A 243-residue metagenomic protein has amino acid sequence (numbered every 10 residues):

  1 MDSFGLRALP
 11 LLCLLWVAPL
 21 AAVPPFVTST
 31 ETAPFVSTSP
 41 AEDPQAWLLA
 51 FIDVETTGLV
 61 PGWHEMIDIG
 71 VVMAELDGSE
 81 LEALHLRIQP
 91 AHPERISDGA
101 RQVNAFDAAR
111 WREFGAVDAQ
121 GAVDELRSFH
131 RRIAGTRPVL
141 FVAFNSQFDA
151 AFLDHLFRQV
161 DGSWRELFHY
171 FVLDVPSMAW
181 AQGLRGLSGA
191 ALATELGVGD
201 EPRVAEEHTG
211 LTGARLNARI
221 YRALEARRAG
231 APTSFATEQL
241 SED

Functional and structural regions predicted by a protein language model:
M1-L9: Bacterial N-terminal signal peptides that target proteins for export
A8-P19: Bacterial N-terminal signal peptides
V36-I52, T57-Q147, T194-E195, P202: Conserved non-catalytic scaffold segment of RNase H-like nuclease domains
L140-Q147, A151-F157, S188-D243: Acidic, Mg2+-coordinating catalytic module of metal-dependent nucleases/exonucleases that use a two-metal-ion mechanism
Q159-F168: A short alpha->loop->secondary-structure connector
V172-G186: Short alpha-helix plus adjacent loop in nuclease-associated cores
